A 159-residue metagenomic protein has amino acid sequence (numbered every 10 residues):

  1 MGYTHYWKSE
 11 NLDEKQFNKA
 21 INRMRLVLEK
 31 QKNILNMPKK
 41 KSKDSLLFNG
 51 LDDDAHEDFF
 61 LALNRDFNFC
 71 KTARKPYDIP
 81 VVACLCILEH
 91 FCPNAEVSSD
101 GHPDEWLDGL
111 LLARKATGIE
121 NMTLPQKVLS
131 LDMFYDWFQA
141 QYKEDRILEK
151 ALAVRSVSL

Functional and structural regions predicted by a protein language model:
M1-L152, V157-S158: Acidic (Asp/Glu-rich) sequence patches and key acidic residues that form negatively charged surfaces used
